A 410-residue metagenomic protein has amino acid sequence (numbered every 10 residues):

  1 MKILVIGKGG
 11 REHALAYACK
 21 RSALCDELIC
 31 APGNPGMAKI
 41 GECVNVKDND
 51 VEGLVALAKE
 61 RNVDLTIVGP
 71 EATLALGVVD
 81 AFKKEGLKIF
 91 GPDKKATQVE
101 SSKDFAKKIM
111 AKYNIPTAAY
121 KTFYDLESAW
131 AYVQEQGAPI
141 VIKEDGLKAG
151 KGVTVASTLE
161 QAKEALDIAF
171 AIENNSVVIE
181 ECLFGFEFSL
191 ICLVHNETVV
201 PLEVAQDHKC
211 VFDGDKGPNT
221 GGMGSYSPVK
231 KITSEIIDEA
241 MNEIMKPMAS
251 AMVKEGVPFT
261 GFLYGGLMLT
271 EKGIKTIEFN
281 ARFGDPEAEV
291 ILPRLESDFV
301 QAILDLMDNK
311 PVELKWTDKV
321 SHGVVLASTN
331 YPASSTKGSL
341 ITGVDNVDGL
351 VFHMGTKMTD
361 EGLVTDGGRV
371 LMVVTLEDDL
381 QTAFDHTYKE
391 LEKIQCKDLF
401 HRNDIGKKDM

Functional and structural regions predicted by a protein language model:
M1-K94: ATP-binding N-terminal substructure of ATP-dependent carboxylate-amine bond-forming enzymes
C30-A31, I67-V68, I89-P92, A119-T122 (+4 more regions): General beta-strand structural signal in soluble alpha/beta enzymes
C43-N49, K121-D125, A156: Short acidic-hydrophobic, aromatic-tinged amphipathic segments that line or gate anion-handling sites
P92-G152: A conserved helix-loop-beta module that forms one wall/lid of the active-site cleft in ATP-utilizing catalytic domains
G152-P286: Internal nucleotide-binding/catalytic subdomain
M241-L263, N280-N346: Active-site "cap" helix and flanking loop/linker of ATP-utilizing ligase/carboxylase catalytic domains
L304-M410: Peripheral (often C-terminal) accessory segments that flank ATP-dependent C-N-forming ligase machineries
